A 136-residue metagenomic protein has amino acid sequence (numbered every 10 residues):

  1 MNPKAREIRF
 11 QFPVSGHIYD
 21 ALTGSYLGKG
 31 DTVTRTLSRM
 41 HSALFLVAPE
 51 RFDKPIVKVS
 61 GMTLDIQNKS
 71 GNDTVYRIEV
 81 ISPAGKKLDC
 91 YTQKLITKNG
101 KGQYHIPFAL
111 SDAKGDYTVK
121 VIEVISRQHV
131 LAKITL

Functional and structural regions predicted by a protein language model:
M1-V59, N72-Y76, P83: Carbohydrate-binding surfaces of carbohydrate-active enzymes
R35-L37, F108-S111: Short, flexible loop/turn segments at beta-strand junctions in immunoglobulin-like and fibronectin type III
A43-V47, I78, K114-S126: Short, aromatic- and glycine-rich surface loops/edge beta-strands on solvent-exposed regions
K54-V57, T92, Q128-L136: Edge beta-strands of extracellular beta-sandwich domains
G61-S70: Aromatic/hydrophobic beta-strand junction motif of beta-rich domains
D73-V75, K101, K114-D116: Extracellular Ig-like/FN3 beta-sandwich strand-entry sites
R77-K94: Short amphipathic beta-strand segments in non-cytosolic proteins
I96-P107: Aromatic sugar-binding surface patches on proteins that engage polysaccharides or sugar-phosphate polymers
